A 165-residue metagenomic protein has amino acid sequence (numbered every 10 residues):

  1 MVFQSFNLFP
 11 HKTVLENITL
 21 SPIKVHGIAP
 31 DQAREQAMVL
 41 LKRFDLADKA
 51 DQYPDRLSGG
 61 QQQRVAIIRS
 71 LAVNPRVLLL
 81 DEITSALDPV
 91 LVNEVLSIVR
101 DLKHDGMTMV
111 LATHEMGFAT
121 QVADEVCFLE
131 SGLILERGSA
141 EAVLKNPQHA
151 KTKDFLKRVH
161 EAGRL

Functional and structural regions predicted by a protein language model:
M1-A140: ABC family nucleotide-binding domain
R137, E141-L165: C-terminal boundary and immediately downstream tail of ABC-type ATPase nucleotide-binding domains
